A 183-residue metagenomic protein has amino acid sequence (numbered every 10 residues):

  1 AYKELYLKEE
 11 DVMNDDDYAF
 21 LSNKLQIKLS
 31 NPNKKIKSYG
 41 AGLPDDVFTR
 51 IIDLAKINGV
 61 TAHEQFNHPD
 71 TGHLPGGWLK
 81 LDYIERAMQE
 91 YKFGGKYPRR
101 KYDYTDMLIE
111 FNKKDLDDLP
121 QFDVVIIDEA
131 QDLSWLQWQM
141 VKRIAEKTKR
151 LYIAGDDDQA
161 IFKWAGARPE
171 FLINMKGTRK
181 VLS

Functional and structural regions predicted by a protein language model:
A1-D46: Conserved P-loop NTPase-based nucleic-acid remodeling module centered on helicase motor cores
E4, D106-E110, R143, N174: Residue-level signal for well-ordered alpha-helical scaffold segments within enzymatic catalytic domains
E9, D103, V181-S183: Phosphate-binding beta-loop-alpha motif at adenosine-nucleotide cofactor sites
Y18, S22, I51-I52, L172: Generic structural marker for isolated residues within well-ordered, non-membrane alpha-helices of soluble domains
K28-I126, W135-M140, K163: Accessory N-terminal region flanking or inserted into the helicase ATPase core in nucleic-acid motor proteins
V124, Q131-S183: Conserved helicase motor core of SF1/SF2 NTP-dependent helicases
